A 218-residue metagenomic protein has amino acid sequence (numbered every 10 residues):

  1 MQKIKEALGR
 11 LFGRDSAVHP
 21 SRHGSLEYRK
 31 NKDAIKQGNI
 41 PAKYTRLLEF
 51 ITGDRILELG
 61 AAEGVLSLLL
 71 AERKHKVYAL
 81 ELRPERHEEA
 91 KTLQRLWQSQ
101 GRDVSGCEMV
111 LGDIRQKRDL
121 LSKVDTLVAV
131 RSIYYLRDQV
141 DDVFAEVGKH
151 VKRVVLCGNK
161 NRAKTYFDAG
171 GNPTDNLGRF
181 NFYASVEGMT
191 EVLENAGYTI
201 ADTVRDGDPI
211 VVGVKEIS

Functional and structural regions predicted by a protein language model:
K36-T52: Conserved alpha-helix/loop element of class I SAM-dependent methyltransferases that forms part of the SAM/SAH-binding
E58: Class I SAM-dependent methyltransferase core
A62: Conserved glycine-rich SAM-binding loop
V65, L69-G106: Class I SAM-dependent methyltransferase SAM/SAH-binding core
V128: A conserved beta-strand element that flanks and buttresses the S-adenosyl-L-methionine
Y135-V147: A short, conserved alpha-helix within the catalytic core of class I
V155-Y183: Conserved class I S-adenosyl-L-methionine
F180-A196: Short alpha-helix
